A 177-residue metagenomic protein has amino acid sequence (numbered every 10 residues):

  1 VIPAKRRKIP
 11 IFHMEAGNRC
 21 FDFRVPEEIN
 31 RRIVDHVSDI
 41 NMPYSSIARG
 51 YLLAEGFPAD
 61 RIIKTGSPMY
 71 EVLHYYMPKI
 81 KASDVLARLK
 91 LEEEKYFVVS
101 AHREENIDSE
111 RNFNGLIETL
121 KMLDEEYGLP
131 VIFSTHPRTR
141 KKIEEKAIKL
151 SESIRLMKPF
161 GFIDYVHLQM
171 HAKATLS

Functional and structural regions predicted by a protein language model:
V1, M14, N41, Y165-S177: A donor-sugar binding/catalytic signature common to diverse glycosyltransferases and related nucleotide-sugar
V1-P58: Active-site and donor-binding regions of nucleotide-sugar-utilizing enzymes
P10-E15, D60-G66, E152-K158: Short hydrophobic/aromatic-enriched beta-strand-loop microsegments
I11-A16, G66, V99-R103, S134: Short beta-strands and strand-loop turn motifs
F21-P26, L73-H74, D164-L168: Short, charged, surface-exposed secondary-structure boundary motifs
V34-N112: A nucleotide-sugar donor-handling region in carbohydrate enzymes
K81-K173: Donor-nucleotide binding loops and adjacent catalytic segments primarily of GT-B fold Leloir glycosyltransferases
